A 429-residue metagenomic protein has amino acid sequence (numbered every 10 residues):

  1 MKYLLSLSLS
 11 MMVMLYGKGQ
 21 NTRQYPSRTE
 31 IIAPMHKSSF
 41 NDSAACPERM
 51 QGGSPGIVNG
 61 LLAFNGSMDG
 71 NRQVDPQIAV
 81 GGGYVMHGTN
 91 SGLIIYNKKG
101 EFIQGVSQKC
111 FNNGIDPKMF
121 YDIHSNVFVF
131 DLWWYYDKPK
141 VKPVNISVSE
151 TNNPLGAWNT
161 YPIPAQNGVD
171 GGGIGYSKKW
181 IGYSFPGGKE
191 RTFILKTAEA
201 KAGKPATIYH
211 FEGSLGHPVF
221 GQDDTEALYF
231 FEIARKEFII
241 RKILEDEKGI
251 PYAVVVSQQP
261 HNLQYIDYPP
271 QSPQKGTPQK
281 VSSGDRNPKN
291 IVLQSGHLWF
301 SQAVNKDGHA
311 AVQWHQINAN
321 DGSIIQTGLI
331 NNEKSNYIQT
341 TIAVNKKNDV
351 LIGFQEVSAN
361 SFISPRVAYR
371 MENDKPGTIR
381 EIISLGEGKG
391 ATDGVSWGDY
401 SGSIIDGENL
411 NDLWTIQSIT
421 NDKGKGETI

Functional and structural regions predicted by a protein language model:
M1-T22: Bacterial Sec-dependent N-terminal signal peptides
Q20-I429: C-terminal PAP-associated
